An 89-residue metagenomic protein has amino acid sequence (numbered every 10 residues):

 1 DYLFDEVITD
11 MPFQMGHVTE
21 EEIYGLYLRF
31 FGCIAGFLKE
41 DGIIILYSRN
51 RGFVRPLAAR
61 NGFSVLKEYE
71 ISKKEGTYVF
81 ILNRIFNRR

Functional and structural regions predicted by a protein language model:
D1-R89: Class I S-adenosyl-L-methionine-dependent methyltransferase catalytic core
